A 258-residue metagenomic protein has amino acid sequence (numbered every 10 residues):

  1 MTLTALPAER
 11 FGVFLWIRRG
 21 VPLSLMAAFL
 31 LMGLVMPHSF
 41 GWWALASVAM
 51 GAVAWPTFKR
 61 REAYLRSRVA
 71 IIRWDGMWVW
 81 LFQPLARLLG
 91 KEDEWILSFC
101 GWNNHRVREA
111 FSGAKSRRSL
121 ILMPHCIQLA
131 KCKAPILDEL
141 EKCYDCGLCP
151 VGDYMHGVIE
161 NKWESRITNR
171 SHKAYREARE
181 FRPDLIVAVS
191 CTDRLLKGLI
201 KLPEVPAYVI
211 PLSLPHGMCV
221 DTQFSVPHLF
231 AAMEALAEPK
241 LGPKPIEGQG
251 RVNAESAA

Functional and structural regions predicted by a protein language model:
T2-V13, R18-R19, M26-G33, P37-A63 (+4 more regions): Metallocofactor- and cofactor-centric catalytic cores in central/energy metabolism, strongly enriched
L3-T4, V13-M26, G33-F40, A54-V151 (+1 more regions): N-terminal, charge-rich interaction modules
I121-M123, A188, V209: Structural beta-sheet core signal
A130, R194-L195: Short glycine-rich, flexible loops that bind phosphorylated cofactors or substrates
V187-R194: Terminal membrane-proximal soluble interaction domains of membrane-associated proteins
L196-P203: Short Gly/Thr/Asp-enriched flexible loops that form oxyanion-binding sites at enzyme active sites
Y208-I246: Ser/Thr/Gly-rich flexible loops in soluble cytosolic domains mediating phosphotransfer, phosphorylation
L241-A258: Internal, active-site/partner-interface "lid" segment
